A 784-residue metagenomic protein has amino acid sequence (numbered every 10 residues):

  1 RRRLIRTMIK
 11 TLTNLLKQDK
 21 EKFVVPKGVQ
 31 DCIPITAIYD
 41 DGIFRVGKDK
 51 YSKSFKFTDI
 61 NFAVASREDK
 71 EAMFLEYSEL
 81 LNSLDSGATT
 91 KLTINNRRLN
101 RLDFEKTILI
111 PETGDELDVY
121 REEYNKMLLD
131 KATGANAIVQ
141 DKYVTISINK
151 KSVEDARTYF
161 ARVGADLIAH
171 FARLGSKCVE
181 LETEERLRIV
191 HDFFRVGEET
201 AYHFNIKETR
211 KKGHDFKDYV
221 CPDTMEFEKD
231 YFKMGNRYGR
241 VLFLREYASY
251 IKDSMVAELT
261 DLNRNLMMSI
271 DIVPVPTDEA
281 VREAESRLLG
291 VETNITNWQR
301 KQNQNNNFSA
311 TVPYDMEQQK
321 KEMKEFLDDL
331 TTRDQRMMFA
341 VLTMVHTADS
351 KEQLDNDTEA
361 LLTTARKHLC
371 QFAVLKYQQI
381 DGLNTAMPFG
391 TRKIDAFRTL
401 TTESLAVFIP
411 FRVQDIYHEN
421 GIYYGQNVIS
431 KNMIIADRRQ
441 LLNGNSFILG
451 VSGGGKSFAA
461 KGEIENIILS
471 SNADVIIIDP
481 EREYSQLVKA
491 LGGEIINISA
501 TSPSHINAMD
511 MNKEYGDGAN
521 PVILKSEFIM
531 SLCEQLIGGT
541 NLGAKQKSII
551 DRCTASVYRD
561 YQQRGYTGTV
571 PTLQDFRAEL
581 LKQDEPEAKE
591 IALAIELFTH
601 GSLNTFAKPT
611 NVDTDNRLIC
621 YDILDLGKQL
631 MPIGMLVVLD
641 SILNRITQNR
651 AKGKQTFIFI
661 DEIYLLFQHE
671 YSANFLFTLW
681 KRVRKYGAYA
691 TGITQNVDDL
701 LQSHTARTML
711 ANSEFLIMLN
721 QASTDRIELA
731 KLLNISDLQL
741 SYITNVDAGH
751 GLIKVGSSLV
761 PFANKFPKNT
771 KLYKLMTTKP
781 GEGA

Functional and structural regions predicted by a protein language model:
R3-F411: Extended, folded cores of ATP/NTP-driven motor/assembly subunits in large transport and secretion machines
I60, R67-S86, R97, T260 (+10 more regions): P-loop NTPase motor domains
I448: Hydrophobic anchor at the beta1->P-loop junction of P-loop NTPases
K456: Conserved lysine of the Walker
A459: Hydrophobic positions on the alpha1 helix immediately C-terminal to the Walker A/P-loop
N466-I476: Post-Walker A helix-loop "phosphate-sensing" segment adjacent to the P-loop in P-loop NTPases
G492-I496, T705-M718: A short helix-turn-beta junction within AAA+ P-loop NTPase domains corresponding to the substrate/partner-engaging
L733-A784: Conserved P-loop NTPase
